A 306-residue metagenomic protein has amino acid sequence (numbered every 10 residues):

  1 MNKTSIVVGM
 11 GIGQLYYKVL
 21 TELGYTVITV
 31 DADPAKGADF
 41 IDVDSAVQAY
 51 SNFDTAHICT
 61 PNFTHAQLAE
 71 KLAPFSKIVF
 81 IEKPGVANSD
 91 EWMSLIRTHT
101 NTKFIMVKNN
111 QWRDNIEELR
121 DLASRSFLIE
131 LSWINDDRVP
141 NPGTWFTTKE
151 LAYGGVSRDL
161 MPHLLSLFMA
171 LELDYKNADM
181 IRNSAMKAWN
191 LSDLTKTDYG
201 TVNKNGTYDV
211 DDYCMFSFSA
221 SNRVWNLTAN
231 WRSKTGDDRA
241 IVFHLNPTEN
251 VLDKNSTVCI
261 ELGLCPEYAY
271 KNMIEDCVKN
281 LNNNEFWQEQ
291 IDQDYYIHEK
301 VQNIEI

Functional and structural regions predicted by a protein language model:
M1, V7, Y25, D42-S45 (+2 more regions): C-terminal helix-rich "cap/oligomerization" subdomain common to oxidoreductases
M1-A38, S51: N-terminal Rossmann-like dinucleotide-binding module
Y16, A38-T98, N115: Beta-loop-alpha module in the N-terminal Rossmann-like domain of NAD(P)-dependent dehydrogenases, especially those
D31, L167-F168, C277, V301: Structural element of the ATP-grasp superfamily
F63, V86-G143: A contiguous active-site-proximal alpha/beta segment in oxidoreductase catalytic domains
F127-I134, D179-M186, G263: Short amphipathic
F146-V224, R232-T235, Y296: Rossmann-like dinucleotide-binding domain that binds NAD(P)(H)
T201-L281, E285-F286: NAD(P)-dinucleotide binding in Rossmann-like oxidoreductases
